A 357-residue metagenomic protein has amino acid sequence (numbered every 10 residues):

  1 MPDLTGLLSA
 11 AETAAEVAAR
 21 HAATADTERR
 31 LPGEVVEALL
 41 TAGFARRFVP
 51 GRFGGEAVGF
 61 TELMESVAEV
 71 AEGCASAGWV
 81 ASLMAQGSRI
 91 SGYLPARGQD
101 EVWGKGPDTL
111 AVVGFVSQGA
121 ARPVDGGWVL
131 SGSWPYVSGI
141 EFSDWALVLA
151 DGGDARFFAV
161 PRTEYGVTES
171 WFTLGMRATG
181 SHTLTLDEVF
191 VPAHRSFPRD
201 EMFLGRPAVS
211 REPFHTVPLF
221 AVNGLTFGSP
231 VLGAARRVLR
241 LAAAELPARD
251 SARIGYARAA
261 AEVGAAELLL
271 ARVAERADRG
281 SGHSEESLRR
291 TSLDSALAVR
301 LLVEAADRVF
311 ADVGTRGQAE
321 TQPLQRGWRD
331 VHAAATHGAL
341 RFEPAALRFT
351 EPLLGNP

Functional and structural regions predicted by a protein language model:
A19, A23-T27, A265-L297, D307-Q318: C-terminal helix-coil-helix/basic helical segment that borders enzyme active sites and/or dimer interfaces and provides
L31-T41, A45-F142: Glycine-rich flavin
E37, R97, R253, R279-D294 (+1 more regions): Charge-rich, acidic-biased intrinsically disordered regions
Y136-S170: A short core secondary-structure module
L174-G264: Glycine-rich beta->alpha junctions and the first turn(s) of the following alpha-helix
G233, A257-G264, S292, A296-V303 (+2 more regions): Generic structural signal for well-ordered, non-transmembrane alpha-helical segments in soluble/cytosolic regions
E304-A311, F342-P344: Short segments within alpha-helical structural elements
T315-P357: Glycine-rich phosphate/cofactor-binding loops in nucleotide/flavin-utilizing enzymes
